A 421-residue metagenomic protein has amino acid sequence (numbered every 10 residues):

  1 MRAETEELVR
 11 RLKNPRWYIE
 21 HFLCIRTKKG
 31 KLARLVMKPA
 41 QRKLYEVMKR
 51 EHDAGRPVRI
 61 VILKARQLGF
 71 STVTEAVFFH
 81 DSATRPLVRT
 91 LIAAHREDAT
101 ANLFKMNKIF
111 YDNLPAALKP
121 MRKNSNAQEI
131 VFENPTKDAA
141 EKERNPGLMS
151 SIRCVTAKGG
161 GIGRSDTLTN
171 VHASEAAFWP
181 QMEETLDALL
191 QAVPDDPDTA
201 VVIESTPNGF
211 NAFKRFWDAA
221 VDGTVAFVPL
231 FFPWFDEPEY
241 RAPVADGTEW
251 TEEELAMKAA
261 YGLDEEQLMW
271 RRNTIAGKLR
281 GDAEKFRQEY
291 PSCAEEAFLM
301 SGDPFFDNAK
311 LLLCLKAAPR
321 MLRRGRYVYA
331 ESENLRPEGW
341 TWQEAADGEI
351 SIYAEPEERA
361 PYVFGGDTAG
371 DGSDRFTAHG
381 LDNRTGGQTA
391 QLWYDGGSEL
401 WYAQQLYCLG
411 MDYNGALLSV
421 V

Functional and structural regions predicted by a protein language model:
M1-R59, K108-F110, A117, E129 (+2 more regions): N-terminal accessory segments
L12, R59, E75, F79 (+9 more regions): RNase H-like, metal-dependent nuclease domains and their acidic two-metal-ion catalytic environment used
K49, T72-P86: Walker A/P-loop NTP-binding motif
A54-F78: Walker A/P-loop
K64-Q67, H95, T206-N208: Conserved H-loop
V88-I109: Conserved Walker A/P-loop ATP-binding site and its immediately adjacent core in helicase/helicase-like ATPase domains
L189-D198: Substrate-engagement module of ASCE P-loop NTPases
L230-D236: Conserved AAA+ ATPase "SRH/arginine-finger" region at the nucleotide-binding site
